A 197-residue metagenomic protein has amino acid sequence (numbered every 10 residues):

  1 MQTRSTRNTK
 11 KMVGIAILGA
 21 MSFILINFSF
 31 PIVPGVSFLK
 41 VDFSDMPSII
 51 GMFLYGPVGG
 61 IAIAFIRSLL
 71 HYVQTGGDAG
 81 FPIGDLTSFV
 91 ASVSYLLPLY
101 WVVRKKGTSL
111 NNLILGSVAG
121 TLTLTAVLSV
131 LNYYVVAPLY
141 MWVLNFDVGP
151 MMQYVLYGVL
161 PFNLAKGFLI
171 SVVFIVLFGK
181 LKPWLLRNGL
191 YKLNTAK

Functional and structural regions predicted by a protein language model:
M1-K197: Loop-helix junctions at membrane interfaces
